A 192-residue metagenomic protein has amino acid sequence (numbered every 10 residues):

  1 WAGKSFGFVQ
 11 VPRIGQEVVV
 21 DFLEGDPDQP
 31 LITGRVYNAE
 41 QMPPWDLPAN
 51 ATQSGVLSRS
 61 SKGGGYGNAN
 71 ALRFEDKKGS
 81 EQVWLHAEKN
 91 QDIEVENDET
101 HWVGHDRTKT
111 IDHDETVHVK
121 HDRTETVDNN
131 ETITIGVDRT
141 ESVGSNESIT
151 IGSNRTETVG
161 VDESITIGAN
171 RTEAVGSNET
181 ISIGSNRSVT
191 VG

Functional and structural regions predicted by a protein language model:
W1-G192: Structural signature for extended repeat/solenoid scaffolds and their inter-repeat hinge/linker regions, spanning
